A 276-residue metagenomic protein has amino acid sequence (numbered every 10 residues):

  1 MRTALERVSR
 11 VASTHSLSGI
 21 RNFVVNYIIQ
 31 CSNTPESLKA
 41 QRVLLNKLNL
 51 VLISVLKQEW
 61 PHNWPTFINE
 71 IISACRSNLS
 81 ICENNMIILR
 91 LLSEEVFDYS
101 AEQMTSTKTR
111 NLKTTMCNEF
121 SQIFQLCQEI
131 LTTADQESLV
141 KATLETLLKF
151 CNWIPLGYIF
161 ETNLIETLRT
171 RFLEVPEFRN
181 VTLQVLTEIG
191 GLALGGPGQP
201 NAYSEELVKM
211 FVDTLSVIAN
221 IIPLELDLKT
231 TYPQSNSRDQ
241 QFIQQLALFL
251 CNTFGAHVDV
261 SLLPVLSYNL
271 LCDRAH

Functional and structural regions predicted by a protein language model:
M1-V8, V24, L44, N49-K57 (+6 more regions): Hydrophobic residues within the alpha-helices of tandem HEAT/HEAT-like
T14-T34, W60-C82, E95, K108-A134 (+4 more regions): Amphipathic alpha-helical segments within extended alpha-helical solenoids and repeat-rich scaffolds in large
R21, Q41, L45, C82-N85 (+4 more regions): Residue-level detector of extended alpha-helical repeat arrays and alpha-solenoid scaffolds
E36-K39: Short, surface-exposed tryptophan/glycine-enriched loops that mediate extracellular molecular recognition
Y99-K108: Short, conserved, GDST-rich strand-edge loop motifs in beta-rich repeat architectures
E137-V140, L262: A conserved hydrophobic secondary-structure block that centers on an alpha-helix together with its immediately flanking
S216, S235, L246-F249: Extended amphipathic alpha-helical scaffold segments
I243-H276: Repeat-solenoid scaffold signature
